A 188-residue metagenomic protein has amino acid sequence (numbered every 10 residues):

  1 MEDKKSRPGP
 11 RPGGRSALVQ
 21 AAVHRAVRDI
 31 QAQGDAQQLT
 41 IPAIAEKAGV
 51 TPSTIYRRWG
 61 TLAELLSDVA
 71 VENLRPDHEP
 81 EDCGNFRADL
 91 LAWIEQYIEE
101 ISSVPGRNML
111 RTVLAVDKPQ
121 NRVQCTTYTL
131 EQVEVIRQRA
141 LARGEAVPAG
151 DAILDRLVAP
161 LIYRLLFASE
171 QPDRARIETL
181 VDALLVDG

Functional and structural regions predicted by a protein language model:
M1-K47: Basic, helix-initiating cap at the start of DNA-binding domains
Q33-A36, Y56-L66: HTH DNA-binding helix-turn interface
I41, A70-D77: Short, basic, alpha-helical segments at the C-terminal edge of helix-turn-helix-like DNA-binding modules
A48-P52: Short coil turns linking two alpha-helices in DNA-binding domains
A63-A70, E100-Q120: Amphipathic alpha-helical segments used for helix-helix packing
H78-R107: Hydrophobic alpha-helical connector segments
E99-E100, K118-R143: Amphipathic alpha-helical packing segments from all-alpha helical-bundle domains
T126-L130, A140-L184: Hydrophobic/aromatic-rich alpha-helical bundle segments in the mid-to-C-terminal region
